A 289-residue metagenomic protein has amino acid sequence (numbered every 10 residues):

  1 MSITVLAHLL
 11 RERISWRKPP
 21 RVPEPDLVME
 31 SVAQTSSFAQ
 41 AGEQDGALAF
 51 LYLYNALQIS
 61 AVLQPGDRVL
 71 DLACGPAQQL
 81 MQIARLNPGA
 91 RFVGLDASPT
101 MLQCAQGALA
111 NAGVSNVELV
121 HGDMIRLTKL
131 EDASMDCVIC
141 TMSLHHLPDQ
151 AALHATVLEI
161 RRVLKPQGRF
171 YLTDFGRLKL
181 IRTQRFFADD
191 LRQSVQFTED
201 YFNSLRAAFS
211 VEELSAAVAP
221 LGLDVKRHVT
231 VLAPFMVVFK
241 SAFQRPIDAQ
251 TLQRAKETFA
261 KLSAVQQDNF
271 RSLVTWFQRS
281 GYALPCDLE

Functional and structural regions predicted by a protein language model:
S2-L63: Conserved class I S-adenosyl-L-methionine
R68-L70, P76-R126: Class I SAM-dependent methyltransferase SAM/SAH-binding core
T128-V138: A short acidic, Gly/Pro-enriched loop at the edge of an enzyme's catalytic core that lines a small-molecule cofactor
C137-A151: A short SAM/SAH-binding and catalytic strip from SAM-dependent methyltransferases
H154-P166: A short glycine-rich, Lys/Arg-flanked "PGG" loop and its adjoining helix->strand segment in the class I
Q167-D174: Conserved beta-strand signature within the Rossmann-like core of class I S-adenosyl-L-methionine
F175-V218: C-terminal alpha-helical "lid/dimerization" subdomain adjacent to the S-adenosyl-L-methionine
V237-E289: C-terminal lobe and adjacent flexible extensions of AdoMet/dcAdoMet transferase-like proteins
